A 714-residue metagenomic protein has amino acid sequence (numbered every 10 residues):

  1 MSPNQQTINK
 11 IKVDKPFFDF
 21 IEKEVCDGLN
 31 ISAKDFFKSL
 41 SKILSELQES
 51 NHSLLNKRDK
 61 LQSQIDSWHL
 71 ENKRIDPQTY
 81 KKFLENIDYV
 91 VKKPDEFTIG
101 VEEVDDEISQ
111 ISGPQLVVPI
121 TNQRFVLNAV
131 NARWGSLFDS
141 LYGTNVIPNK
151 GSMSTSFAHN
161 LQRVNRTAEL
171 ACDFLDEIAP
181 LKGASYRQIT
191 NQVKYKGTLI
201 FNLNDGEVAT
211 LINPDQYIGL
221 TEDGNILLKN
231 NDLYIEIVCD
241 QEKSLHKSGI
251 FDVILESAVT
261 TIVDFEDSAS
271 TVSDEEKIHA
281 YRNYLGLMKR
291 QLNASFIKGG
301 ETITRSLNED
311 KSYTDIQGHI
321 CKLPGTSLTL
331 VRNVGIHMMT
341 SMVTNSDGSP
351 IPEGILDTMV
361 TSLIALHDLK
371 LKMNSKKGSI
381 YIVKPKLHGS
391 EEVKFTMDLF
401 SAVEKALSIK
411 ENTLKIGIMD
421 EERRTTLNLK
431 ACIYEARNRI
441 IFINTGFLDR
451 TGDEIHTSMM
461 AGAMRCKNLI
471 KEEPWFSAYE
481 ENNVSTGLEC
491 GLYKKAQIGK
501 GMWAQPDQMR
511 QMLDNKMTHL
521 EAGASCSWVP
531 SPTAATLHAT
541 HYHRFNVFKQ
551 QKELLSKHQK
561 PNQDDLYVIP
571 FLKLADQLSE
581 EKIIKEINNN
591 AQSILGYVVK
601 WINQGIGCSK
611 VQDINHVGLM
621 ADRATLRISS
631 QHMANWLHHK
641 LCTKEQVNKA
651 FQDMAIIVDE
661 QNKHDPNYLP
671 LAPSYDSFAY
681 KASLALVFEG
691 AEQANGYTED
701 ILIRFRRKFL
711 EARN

Functional and structural regions predicted by a protein language model:
S2-P3, K82, I87-F395, A402-I409 (+1 more regions): Catalytic alpha/beta active-site cores
S2-R74, Q78-V91, I99: N-terminal-proximal low-complexity accessory segments that begin disordered and transition into the first
S2-V13, F17, G354, N374 (+3 more regions): Catalytic or ion-translocation cores adjacent to nucleophile or general acid/base/metal-coordination motifs in diverse
T7, I11, C26, N30 (+12 more regions): Hydrophobic alpha-helical scaffolding
K12, P16, F20, I31 (+20 more regions): Generic recognition of stable, solvent-exposed alpha-helical segments in well-folded globular domains
P16, F20, E24, S39 (+15 more regions): Generic, well-ordered alpha-helical scaffold segments in large soluble proteins
C26-I31, E46-S53, S67-R74, Y89-K93 (+15 more regions): Intrinsically disordered or highly flexible coil/loop and linker segments, enriched in small and charged/polar residues
K81-E85, Y89-D139, P148-S156, N160 (+4 more regions): Acidic, glycine-enriched catalytic cores built around paired aspartates
